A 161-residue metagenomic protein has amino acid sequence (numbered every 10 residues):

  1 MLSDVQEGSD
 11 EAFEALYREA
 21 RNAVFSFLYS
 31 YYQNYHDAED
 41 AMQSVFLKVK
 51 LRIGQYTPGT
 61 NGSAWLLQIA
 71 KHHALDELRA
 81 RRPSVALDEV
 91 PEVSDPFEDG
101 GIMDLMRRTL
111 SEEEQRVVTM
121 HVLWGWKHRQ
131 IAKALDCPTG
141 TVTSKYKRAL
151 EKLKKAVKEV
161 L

Functional and structural regions predicted by a protein language model:
Q6-A15, F25-S44, T139, V160-L161: Short, charged helix-capping/linker segments at alpha-helix termini
Y17, T109-Q130, A134, E159: Short amphipathic alpha helix immediately N-terminal
R21, F25, F46, Q115 (+1 more regions): C-terminal flanking helix
S26, D40-L47, L51, T60-H72: Structural recognition of an alpha-helix C-terminal capping motif at a helix-to-coil junction
V45, I69, V117-V118, I131-A132 (+1 more regions): Hydrophobic positions on the alpha-helical face of helix-turn-helix-like DNA-binding modules
L51-P58, L67-L87: Arg/Lys-rich amphipathic alpha helix in sigma70-family domain 2
L75, L123, R129, L135-L161: DNA-recognition helix of helix-turn-helix
D76, R81-R107: Internal acidic/polar
